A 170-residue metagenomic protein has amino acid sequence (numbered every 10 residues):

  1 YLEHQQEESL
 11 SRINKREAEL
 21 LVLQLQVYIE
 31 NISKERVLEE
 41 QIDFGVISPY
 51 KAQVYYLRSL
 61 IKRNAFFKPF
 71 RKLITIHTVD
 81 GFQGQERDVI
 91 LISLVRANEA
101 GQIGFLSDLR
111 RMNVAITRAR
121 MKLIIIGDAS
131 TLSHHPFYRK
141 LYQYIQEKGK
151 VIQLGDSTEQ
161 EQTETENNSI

Functional and structural regions predicted by a protein language model:
Y1-S59: Conserved helicase/translocase motor-coupling segment
A18-V22, V54, I76, V89 (+1 more regions): Amphipathic alpha-helical transducer elements in NTP-driven molecular machines
E35-L38, G81-Q83, G104: Replace "in large, NTP-powered and nucleic-acid-processing enzymes" with "in large, NTP-powered factors and other
G45, K62-T78: Conserved RecA-like helicase motor-core motifs
K51-V54, F82-Q83, R96-E99, A129-S133: Conserved nucleotide-binding/hydrolysis micro-motifs of P-loop NTPases
Y56-F67, Y144: Alpha-helical structural signal in soluble globular domains
I61, G101-I170: Helicase C-terminal subdomain and adjacent C-terminal extension
H77, G81-A97, N113-V114, K122-I126: A short beta-strand element within the Helicase C-terminal
